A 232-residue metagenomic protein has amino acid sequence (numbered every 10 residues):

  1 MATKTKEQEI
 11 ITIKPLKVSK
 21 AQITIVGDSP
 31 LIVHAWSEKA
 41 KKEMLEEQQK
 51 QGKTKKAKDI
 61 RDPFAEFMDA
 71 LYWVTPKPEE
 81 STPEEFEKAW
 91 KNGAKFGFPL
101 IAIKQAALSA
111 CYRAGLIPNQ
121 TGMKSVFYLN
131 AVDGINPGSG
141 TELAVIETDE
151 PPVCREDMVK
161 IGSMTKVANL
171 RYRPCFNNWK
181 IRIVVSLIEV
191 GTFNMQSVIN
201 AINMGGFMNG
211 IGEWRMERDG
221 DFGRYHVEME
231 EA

Functional and structural regions predicted by a protein language model:
M1-A232: RNA-interacting cores
